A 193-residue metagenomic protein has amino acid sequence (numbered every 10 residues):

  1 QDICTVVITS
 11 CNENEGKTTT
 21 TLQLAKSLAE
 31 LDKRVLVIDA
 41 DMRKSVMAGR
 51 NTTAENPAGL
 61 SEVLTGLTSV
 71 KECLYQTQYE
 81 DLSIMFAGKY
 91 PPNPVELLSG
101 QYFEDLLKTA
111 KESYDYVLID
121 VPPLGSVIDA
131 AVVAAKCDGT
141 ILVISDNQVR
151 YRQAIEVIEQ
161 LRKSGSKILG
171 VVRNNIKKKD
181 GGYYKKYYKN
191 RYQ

Functional and structural regions predicted by a protein language model:
Q1-Q193: P-loop NTP-binding module
